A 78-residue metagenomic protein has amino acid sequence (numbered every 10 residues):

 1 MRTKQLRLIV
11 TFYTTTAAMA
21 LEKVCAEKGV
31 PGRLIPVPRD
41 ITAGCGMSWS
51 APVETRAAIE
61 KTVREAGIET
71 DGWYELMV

Functional and structural regions predicted by a protein language model:
M1-R2, L34-D40: Short, flexible, solvent-exposed loop/turn segments with mixed acidic/basic and small polar residues
R2-T11: Short glycine-/aliphatic-rich beta-strand segments at the starts of folded cytosolic domains
R2-T3, C45-M47: Short secondary-structure transition/capping segments
V10-Y13, A51: Small/polar loops that bind or transfer phosphate-bearing groups
Y13-P31: Short amphipathic alpha-helix segments
P31-V37, D71-G72: A short linear hydrophobic-aromatic micro-motif
R39-C45, E75-V78: Short proline/glycine- and acidic-rich turn/helix-capping motifs at secondary-structure junctions
S50-V78: C-terminal structural segments of small proteins and small subunits
